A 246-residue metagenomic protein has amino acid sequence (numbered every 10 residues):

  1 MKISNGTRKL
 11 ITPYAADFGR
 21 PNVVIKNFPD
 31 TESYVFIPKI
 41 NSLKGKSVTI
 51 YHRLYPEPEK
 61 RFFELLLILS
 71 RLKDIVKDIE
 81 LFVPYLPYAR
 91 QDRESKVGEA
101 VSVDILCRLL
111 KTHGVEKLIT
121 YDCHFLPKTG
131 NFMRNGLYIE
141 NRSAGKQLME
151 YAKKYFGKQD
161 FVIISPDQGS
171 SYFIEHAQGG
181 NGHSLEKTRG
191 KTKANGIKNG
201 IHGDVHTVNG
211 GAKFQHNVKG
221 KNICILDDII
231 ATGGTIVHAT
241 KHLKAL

Functional and structural regions predicted by a protein language model:
M1-L246: PRPP-associated nucleotide enzymes
